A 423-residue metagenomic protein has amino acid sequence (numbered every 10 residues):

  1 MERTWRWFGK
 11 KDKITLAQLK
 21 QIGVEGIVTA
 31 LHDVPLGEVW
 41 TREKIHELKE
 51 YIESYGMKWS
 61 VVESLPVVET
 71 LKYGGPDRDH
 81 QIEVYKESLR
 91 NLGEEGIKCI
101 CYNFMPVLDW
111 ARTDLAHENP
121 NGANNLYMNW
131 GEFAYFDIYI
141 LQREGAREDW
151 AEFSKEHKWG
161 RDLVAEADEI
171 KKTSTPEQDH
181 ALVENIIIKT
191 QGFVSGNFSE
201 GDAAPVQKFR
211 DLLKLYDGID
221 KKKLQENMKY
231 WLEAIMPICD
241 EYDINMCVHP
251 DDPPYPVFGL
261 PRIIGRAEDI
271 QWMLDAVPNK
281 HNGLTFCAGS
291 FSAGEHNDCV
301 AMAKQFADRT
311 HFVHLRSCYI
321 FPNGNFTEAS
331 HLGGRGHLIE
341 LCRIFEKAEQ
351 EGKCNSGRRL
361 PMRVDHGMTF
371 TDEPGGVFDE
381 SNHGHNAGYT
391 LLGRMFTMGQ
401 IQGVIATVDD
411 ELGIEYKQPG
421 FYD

Functional and structural regions predicted by a protein language model:
M1-T4, G9, A17-K20, T70-G74 (+9 more regions): Histidine-acidic metal/acid-base catalytic patches
G9-H32, Y51-Y55, N91-I100: Catalytic domains of carbohydrate-active enzymes, especially glycoside hydrolases
D12, V39-S60: Glycine-rich, positively charged N-terminal anion/phosphate-binding segment
Q21-E25, M57-K72: A short glycine/small-residue-enriched secondary-structure motif
A30-H46, F258: Glycine-rich, proline-tolerant flexible connector loops at the mouths of alpha/beta enzymes
S88-E148: Internal, well-ordered alpha/beta segment that forms a basic, Gly-enriched binding/recognition surface
